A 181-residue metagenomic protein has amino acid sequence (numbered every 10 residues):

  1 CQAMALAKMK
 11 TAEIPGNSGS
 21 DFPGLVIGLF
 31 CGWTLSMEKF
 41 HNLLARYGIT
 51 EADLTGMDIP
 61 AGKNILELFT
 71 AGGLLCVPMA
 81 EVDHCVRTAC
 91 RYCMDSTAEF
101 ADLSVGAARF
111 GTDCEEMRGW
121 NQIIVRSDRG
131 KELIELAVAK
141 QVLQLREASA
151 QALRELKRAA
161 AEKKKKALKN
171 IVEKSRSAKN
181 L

Functional and structural regions predicted by a protein language model:
Q2-L181: Iron-sulfur-associated redox domains of electron-transfer enzymes in respiratory and anaerobic energy metabolism
